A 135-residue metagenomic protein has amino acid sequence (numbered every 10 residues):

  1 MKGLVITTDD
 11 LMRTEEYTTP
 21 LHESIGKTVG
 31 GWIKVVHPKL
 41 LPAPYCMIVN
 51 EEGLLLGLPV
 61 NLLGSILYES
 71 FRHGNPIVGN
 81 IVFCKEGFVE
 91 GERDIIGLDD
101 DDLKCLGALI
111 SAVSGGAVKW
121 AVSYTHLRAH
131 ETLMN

Functional and structural regions predicted by a protein language model:
K2-Y17, L21-S24, N61: Feature detects long, helix-prone N-terminal segments enriched in hydrophobes
L41-L63: Short, structured protein-protein interaction patches enriched in aromatics and acidic/basic residues, typified by
G74-C84: Ubiquitin system architectures
T125-T132: Conserved small/polar residues in nucleotide/adenosyl-binding loops
